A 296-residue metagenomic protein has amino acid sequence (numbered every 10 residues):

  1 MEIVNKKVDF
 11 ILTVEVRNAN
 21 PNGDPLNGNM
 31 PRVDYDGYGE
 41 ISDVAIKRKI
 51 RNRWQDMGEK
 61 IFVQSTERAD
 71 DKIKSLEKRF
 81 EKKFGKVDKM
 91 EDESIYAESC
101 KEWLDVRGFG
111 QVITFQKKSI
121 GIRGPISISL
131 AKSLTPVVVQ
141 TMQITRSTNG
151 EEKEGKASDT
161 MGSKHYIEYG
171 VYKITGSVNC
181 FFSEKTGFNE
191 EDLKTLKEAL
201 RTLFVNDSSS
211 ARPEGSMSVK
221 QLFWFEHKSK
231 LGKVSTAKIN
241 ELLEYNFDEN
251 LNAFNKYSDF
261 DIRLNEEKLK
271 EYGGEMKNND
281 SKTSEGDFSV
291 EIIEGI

Functional and structural regions predicted by a protein language model:
M1-V44, R48-I296: Basic polyanion-binding and macromolecular-assembly surfaces
